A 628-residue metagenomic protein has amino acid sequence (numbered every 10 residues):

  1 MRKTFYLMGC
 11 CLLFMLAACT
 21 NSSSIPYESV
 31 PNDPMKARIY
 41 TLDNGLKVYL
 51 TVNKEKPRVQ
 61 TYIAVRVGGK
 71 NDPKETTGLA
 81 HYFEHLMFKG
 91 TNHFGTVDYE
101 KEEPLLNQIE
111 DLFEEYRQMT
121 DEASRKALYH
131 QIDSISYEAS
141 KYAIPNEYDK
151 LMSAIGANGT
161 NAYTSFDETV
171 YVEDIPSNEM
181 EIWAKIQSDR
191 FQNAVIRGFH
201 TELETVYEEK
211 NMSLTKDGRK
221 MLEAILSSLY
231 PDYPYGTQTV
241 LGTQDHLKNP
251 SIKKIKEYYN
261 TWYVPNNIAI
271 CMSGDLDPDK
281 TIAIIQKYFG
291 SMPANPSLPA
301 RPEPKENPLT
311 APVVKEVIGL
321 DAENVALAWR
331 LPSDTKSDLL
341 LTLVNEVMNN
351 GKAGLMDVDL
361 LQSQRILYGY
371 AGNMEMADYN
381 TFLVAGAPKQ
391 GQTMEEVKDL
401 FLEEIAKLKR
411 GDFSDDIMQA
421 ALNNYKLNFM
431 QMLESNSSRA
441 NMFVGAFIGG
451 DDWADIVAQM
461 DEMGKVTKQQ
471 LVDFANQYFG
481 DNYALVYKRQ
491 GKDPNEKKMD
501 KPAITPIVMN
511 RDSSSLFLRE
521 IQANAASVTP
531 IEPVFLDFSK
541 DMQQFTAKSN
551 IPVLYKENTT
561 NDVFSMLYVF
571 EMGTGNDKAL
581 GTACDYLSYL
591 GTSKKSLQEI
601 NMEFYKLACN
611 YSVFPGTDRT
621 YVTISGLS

Functional and structural regions predicted by a protein language model:
M1-T4: Positively charged n-region of N-terminal signal peptides that target proteins for export
M8, A18-L50, D277-I318, N324 (+4 more regions): Proteolytic maturation boundary segments
T51, K56-G69, G78-A80, T96-D189 (+8 more regions): M16 family metallopeptidases and their MPP-like homologs
K74, L86-D98: Metal-associated gating/positioning segment near the N- to mid-region
L203-E204, G218, L222, K254-Y288 (+1 more regions): Non-catalytic, conformational "gating/processing" segments within enzyme and secreted inhibitor domains
Y207-T215, P304-I318, A421-L433, S625-L627: Short, conserved secondary-structure transition motifs
L247-S251, I255: Alpha-helical scaffold elements lining the catalytic groove of polysaccharide deacetylases
